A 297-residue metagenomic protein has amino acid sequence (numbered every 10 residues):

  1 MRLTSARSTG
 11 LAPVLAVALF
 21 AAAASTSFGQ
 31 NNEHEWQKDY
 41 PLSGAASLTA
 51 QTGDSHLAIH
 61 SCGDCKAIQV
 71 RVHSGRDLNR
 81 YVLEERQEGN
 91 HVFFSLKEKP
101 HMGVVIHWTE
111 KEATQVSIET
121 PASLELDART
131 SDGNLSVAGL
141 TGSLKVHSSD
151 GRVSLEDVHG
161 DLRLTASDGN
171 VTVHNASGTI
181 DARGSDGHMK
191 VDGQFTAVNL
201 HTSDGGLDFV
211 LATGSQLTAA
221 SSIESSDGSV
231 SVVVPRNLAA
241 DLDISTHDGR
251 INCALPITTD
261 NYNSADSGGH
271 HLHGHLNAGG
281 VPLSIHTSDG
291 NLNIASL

Functional and structural regions predicted by a protein language model:
M1-L297: Intrinsically disordered, low-complexity terminal regions
